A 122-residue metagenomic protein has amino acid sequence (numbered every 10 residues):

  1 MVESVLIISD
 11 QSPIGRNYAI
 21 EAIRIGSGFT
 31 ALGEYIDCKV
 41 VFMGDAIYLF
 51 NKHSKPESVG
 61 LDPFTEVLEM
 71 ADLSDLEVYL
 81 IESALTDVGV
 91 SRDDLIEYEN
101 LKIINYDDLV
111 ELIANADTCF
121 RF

Functional and structural regions predicted by a protein language model:
S4-G15: Nucleotide-activated donor-dependent transferases that construct or modify glycoconjugates
A19-V40: Histidine-anchored nucleotide/phosphate-binding helix
D37-G44, E77-A84: Short internal beta-strands
A46-S58: N-terminal beta-loop-helix "entrance" segment that forms/cooperates in small-molecule cofactor or anionic ligand
P56-S83: A glycine-rich helix N-cap at a beta->alpha junction
V78, T118-F120: Short, well-ordered beta-strand core segments
L80-N100: Ligand-binding beta-strand-loop-alpha-helix segment within the catalytic cores of soluble metabolic enzymes
L85, Y98-T118: Low-complexity intrinsically disordered segments
